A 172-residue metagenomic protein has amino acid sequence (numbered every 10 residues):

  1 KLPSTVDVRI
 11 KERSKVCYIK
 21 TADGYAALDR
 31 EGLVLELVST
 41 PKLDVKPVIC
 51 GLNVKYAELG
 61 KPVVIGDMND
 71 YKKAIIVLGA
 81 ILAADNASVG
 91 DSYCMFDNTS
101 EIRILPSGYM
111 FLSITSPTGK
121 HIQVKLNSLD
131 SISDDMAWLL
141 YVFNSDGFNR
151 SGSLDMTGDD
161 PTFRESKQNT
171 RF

Functional and structural regions predicted by a protein language model:
K1-F172: Charged, solvent-exposed interaction patches on well-folded alpha/beta domains that mediate macromolecular contacts
